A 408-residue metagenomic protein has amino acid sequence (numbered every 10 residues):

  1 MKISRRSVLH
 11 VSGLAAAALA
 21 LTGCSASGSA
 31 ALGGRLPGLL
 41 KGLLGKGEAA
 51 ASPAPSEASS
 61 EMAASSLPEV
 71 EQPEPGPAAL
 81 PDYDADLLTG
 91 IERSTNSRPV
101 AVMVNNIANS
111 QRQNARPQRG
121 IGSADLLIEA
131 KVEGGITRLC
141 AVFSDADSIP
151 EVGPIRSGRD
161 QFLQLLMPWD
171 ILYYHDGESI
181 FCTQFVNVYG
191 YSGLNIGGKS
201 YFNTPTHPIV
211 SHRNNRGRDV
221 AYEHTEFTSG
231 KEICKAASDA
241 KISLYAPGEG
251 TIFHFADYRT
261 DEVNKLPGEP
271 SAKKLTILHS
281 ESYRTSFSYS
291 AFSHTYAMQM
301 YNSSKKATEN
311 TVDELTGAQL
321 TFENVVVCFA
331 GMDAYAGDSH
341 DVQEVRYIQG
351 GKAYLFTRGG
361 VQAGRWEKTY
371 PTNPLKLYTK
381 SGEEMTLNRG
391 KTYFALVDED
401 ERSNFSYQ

Functional and structural regions predicted by a protein language model:
M1-G23: N-terminal secretory signal peptides and thylakoid transit peptides that target proteins across membranes
I3, L39-L44, M62, V263: Extended hydrophobic/Leu-rich segments
L21, S29-L32, E61-M62: An N-terminal low-complexity intrinsically disordered segment enriched in acidic/polar residues
S25-L36, L40-A51: Bacterial lipoprotein signal-peptidase II cleavage site
G45-S66: Ser/Thr/Gly/Pro-rich low-complexity, disordered linker/stalk segments of secreted and cell-surface proteins
L67-P77, P81-A124, E133-Q408: A surface/extracellular/periplasmic glyco- and lipid-processing/surface-interacting theme
